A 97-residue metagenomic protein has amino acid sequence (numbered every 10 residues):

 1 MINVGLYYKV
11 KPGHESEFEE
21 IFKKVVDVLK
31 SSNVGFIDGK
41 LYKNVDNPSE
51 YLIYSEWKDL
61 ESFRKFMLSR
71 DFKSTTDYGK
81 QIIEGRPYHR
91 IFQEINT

Functional and structural regions predicted by a protein language model:
M1-I2, T97: Absolute protein N-terminus
I2-K9, K40-M67: Short, well-ordered beta-strand segments in beta-rich or mixed alpha/beta enzyme and ligand-binding folds
V10-E20: Short, surface-exposed ligand-recognition loops at beta-strand->loop->(often short) alpha-helix junctions that present
V10-P12, D59, Q93-N96: Non-catalytic surface loops within mature trypsin-like serine protease
S16, E61-F63, T97: Residue-level signal for secondary-structure boundary sites
V28-I37, E56-R90: An amphipathic, aromatic/His-enriched active-site/gating alpha helix that lines ligand/cofactor pockets
Y42, R90-F92: Solvent-exposed beta-strand sheet faces enriched in polar/charged residues
